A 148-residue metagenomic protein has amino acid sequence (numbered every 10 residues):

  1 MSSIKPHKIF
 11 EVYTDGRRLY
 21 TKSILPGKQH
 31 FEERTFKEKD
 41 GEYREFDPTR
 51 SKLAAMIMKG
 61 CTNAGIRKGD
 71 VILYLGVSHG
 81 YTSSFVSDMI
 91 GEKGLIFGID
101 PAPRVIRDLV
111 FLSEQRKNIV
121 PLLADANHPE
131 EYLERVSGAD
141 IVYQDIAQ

Functional and structural regions predicted by a protein language model:
M1-D40: N-terminal auxiliary segments of SAM/dcSAM-dependent transferases
H7, P26, H30-E33, D47-V71: Conserved alpha-helix/loop element of class I SAM-dependent methyltransferases that forms part of the SAM/SAH-binding
I57, G76, V142: Residue-level signature of catalytic and energy-coupling elements of molecular machines, predominantly ATP/GTP-dependent
K59, S84, D88, F111: Short, well-ordered alpha-helices that flank and scaffold nucleotide-derived cofactor binding pockets
C61-R67, D88-I90, R135: Glycine-rich helix-loop-beta junction characteristic of Rossmann-like nucleotide cofactor-binding loops
R67-S78, L95-F97: Conserved class I S-adenosyl-L-methionine
S78-E92: Conserved SAM-binding loop of SAM-dependent methyltransferases across substrates and taxa, primarily the Class I
F97-I146: S-adenosyl-L-methionine
